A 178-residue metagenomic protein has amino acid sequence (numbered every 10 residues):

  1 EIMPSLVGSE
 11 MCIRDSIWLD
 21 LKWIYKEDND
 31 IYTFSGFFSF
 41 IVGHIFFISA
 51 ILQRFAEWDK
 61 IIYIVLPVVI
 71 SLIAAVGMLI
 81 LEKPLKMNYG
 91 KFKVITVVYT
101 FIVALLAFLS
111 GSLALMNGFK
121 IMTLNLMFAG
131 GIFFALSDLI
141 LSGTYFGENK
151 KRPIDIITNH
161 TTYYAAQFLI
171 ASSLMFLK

Functional and structural regions predicted by a protein language model:
E1-I13: Single conserved hydrophobic/aromatic residue that forms the stacking wall/gate of nucleotide- or nucleobase-binding
S9, F37, W58-I73, L124-F133: Structural signature of hydrophobic alpha-helical transmembrane segments
D15-D28, M78-V94, S142-N149: C-terminal ends of transmembrane helices
D28-G36, I61-L66, K86-I102, K150-D155 (+1 more regions): Cytoplasm-facing juxtamembrane segments at the starts of transmembrane helices in multi-pass membrane proteins
F37-S49, T96-S110, T158-L169: Small-residue-rich segments of transmembrane alpha-helices in multi-pass membrane proteins, especially helix faces
F46-I64, G111-L126, S172-K178: Helix-coil boundary and interhelical linker segments in multi-pass alpha-helical membrane proteins
S71-I121: Active-site rim beta-loop-alpha module in soluble metabolic enzymes
L106-L113, M127-K178: C-terminal transmembrane-bundle signature of multipass membrane proteins, characterized by strong activation on
